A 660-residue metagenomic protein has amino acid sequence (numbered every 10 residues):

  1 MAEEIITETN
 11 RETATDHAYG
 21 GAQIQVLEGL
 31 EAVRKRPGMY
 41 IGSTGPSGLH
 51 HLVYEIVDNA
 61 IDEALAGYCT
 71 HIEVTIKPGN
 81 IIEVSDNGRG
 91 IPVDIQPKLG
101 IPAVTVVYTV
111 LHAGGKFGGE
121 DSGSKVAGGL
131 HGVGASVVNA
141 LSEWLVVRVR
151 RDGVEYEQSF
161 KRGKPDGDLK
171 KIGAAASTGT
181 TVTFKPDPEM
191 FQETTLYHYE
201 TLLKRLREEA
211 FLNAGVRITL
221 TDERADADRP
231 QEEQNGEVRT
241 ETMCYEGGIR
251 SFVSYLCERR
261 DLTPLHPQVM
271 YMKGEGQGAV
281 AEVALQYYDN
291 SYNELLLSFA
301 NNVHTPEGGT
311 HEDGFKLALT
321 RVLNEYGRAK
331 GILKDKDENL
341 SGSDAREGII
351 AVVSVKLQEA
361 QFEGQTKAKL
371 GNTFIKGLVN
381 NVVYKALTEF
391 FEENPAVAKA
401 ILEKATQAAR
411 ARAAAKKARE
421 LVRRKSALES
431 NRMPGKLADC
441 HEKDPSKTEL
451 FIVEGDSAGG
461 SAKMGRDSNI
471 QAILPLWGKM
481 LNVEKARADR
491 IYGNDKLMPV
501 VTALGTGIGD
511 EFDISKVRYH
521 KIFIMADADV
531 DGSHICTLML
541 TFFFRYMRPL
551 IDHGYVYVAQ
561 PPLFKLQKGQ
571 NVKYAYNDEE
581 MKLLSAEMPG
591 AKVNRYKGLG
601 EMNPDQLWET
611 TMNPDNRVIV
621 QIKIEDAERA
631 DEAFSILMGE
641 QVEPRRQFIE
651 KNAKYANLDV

Functional and structural regions predicted by a protein language model:
M1-A22, L30, L52-Y54, D62-A64 (+12 more regions): GHKL-family ATPase ATP-binding module
K35-Y54, K125: Conserved short strand/loop->alpha-helix "switch" segment adjacent to the catalytic nucleotide/phosphoryl-transfer site
Y40-G48, P92-K98, V303-T310, I375 (+1 more regions): Flexible beta-alpha connector loops of hexameric P-loop NTPases
D62-E63, G90-I91, V530-D531: Residues immediately C-terminal
I91-A113: Short conserved segment of the HATPase_c
R410-E429, D444-E449, G460, M464-R466 (+1 more regions): C-terminal interaction appendages of subunits in large macromolecular complexes
